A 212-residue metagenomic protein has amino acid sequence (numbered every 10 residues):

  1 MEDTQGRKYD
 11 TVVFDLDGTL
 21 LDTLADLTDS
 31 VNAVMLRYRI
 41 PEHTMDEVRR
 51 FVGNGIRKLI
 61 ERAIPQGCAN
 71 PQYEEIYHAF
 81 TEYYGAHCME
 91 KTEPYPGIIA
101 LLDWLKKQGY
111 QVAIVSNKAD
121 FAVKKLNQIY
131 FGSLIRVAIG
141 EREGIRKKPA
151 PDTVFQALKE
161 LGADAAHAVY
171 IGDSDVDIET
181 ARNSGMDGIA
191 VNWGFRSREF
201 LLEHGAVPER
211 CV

Functional and structural regions predicted by a protein language model:
Q5-A100, W104, Q108, G132-S133: N-terminal helical cap/lid subdomain that shapes the substrate entry/recognition surface in HAD-like hydrolases
T11, K148-I178: Conserved Lys-Pro-Asp/Glu-containing loop-to-beta segment of HAD-superfamily phosphomonoesterases, centered on
V13, L20, P94, V112-V115 (+2 more regions): Conserved SAM-binding loop
T19, D26, D120-F121, V176 (+1 more regions): Conserved Rossmann-like nucleotide-cofactor binding loop
L36-Y38, E42, L59-G67, K91 (+5 more regions): Substrate-recognition/cap helix-loop segment adjacent to the acidic, metal-dependent catalytic center of Asp-based
F51, G55, E93-G97, K118 (+3 more regions): Short beta->alpha linker loops
V169-R210: Acidic, Mg2+-coordinating phosphoryl-transfer loop and its flanking beta/alpha structural elements, shared across
